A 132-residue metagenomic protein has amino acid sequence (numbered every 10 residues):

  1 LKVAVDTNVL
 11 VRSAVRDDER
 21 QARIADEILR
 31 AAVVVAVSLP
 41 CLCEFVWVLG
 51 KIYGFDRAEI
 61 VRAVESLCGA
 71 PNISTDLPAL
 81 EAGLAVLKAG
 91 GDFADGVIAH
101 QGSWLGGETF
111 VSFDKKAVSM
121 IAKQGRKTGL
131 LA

Functional and structural regions predicted by a protein language model:
L1-V3, H100-A132: Acidic, PIN/NYN-like endoribonuclease modules and their adjacent C-terminal/linker elements
L1-V37, I52-R62, Q124-K127, A132: Short, well-structured N-terminal submotif of metal-dependent ribonuclease cores
V9, C41, A79, V97-I98 (+1 more regions): Alpha-helix capping/helix-boundary segments
S38, A94-D95, F113: Replace "coordinates the UDP/GDP/TDP-sugar" with "coordinates nucleotide-activated sugar donors
L39, C43, V61-A89: Acidic catalytic patch
